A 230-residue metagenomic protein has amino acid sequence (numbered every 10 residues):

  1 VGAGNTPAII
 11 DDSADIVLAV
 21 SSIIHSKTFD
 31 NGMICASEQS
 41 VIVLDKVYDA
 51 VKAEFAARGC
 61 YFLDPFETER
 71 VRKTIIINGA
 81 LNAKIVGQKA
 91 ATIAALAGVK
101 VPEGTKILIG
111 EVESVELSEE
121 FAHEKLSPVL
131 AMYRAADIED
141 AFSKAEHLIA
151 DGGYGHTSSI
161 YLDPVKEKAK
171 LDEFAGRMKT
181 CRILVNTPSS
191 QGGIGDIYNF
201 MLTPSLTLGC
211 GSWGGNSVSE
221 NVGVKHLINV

Functional and structural regions predicted by a protein language model:
V1-E116: ALDH superfamily catalytic-core signature
V99-V230: Conserved C-terminal structural/oligomerization subdomain of aldehyde/semialdehyde dehydrogenase
